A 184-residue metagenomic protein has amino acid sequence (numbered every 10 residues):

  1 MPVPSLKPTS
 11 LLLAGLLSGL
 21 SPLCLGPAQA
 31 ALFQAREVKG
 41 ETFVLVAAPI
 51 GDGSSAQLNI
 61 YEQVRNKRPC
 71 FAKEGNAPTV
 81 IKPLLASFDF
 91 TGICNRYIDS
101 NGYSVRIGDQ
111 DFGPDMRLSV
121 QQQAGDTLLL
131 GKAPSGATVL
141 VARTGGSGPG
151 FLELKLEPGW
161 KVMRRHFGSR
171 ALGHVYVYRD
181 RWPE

Functional and structural regions predicted by a protein language model:
M1-G15: Bacterial N-terminal signal peptides that target proteins for export
S5-K7, G26, D89, A133: Serine/threonine-rich low-complexity intrinsically disordered regions
L13, P27-A30, G136: Residue-level detector of intrinsically disordered, flexible termini and proteolytic processing junctions
L17-P27: C-terminal segment of classical bacterial N-terminal signal peptides
Q29-L85, G150-E184: Extracellular/luminal recognition modules and glycoprotein regions
E62-L128: Structured domain cores in non-transmembrane regions
S104-E184: Low-complexity intrinsically disordered segments
